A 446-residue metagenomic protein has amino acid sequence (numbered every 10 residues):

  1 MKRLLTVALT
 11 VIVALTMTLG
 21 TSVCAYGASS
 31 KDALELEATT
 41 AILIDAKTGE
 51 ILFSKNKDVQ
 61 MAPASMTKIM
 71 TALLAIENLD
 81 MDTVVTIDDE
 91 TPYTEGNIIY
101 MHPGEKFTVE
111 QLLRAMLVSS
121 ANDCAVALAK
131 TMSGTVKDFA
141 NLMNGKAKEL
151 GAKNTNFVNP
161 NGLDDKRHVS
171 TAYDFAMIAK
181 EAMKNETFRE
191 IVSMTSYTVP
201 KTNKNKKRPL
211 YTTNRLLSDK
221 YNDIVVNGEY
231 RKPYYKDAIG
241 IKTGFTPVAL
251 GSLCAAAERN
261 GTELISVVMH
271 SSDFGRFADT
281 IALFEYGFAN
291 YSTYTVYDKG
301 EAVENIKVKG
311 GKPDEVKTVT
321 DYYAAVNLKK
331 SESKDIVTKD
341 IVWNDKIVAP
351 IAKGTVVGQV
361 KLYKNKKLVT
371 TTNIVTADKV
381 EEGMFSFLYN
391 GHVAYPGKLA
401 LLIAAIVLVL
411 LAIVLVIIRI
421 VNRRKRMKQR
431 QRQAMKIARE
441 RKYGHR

Functional and structural regions predicted by a protein language model:
K2-Y26, I406-R419: Sec-dependent N-terminal signal peptides of Gram-positive bacterial secreted proteins and lipoproteins
V7-L9, S65, D237: Hydrophobic alpha-helical transmembrane segments of integral membrane proteins, especially multi-pass transporters
V23-M194, R259: Active-site-adjacent loops and short helices of periplasmic peptidoglycan-processing enzymes
K153, R167-V169, D174, A179-A434 (+1 more regions): Domain-terminus/edge residues, biased toward the C-terminal soluble/receptor-binding domains of extracytoplasmic
